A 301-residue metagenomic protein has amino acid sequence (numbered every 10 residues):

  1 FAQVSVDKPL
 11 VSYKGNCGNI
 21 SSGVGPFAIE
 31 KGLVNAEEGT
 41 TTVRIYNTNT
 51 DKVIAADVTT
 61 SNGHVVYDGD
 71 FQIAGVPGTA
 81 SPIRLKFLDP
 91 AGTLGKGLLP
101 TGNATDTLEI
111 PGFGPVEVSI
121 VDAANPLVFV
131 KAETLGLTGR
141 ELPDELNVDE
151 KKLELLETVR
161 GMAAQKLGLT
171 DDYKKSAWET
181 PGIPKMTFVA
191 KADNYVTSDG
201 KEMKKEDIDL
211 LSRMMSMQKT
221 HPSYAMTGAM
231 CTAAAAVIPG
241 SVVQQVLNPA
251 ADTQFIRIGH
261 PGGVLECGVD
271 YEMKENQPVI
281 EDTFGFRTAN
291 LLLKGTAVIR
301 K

Functional and structural regions predicted by a protein language model:
F1-K301: Non-transmembrane, aqueous-exposed alpha-helical and coiled segments at domain scale
